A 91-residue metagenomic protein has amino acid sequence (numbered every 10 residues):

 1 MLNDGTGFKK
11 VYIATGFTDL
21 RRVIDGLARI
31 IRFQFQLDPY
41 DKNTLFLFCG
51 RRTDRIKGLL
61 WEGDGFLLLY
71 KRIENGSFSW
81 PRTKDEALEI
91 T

Functional and structural regions predicted by a protein language model:
M1-T91: Polybasic/polar functional segments that serve as interface/processing modules
